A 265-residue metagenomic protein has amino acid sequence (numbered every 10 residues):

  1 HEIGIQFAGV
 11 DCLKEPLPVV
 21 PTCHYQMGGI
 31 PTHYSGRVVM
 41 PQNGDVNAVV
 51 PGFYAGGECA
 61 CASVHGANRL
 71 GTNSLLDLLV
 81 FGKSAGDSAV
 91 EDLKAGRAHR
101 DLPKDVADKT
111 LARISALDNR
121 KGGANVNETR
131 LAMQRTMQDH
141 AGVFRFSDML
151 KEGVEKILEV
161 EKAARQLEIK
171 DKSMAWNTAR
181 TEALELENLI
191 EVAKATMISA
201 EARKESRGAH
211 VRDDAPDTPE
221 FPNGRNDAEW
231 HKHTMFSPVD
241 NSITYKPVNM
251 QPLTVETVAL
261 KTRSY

Functional and structural regions predicted by a protein language model:
H1-Y34, M40-Q42, N47-V50: C-terminal catalytic lobe of FAD-dependent flavoproteins
Y25, R37-A55, C59-Y265: Glycine- and aromatic-enriched mobile tails/lids
